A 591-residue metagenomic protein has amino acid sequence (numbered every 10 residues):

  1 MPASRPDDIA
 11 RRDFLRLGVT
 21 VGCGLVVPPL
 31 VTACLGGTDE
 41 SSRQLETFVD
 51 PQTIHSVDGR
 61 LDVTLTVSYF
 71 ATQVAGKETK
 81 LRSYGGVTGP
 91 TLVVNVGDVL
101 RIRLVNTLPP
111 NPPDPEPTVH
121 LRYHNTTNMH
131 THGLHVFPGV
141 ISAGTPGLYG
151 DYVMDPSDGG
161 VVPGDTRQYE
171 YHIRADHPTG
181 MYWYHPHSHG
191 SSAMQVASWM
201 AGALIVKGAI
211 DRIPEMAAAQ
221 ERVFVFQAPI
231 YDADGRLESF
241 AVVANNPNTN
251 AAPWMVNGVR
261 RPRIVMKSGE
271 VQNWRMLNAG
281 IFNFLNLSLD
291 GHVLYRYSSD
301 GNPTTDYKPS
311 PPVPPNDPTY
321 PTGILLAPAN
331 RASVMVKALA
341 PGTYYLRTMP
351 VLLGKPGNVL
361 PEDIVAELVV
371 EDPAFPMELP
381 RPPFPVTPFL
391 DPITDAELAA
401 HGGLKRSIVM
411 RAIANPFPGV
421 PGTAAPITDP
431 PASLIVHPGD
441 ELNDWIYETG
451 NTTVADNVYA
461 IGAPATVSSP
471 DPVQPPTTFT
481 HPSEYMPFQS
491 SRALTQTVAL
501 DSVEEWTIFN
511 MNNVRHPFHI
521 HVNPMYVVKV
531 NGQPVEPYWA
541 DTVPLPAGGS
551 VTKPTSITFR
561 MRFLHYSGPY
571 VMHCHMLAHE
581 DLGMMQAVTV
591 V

Functional and structural regions predicted by a protein language model:
M1-D13, L17-G24, P28-P29: N-terminal secretory signal peptides
A3-P6, V67-V96: Asp/Glu-centered strand-loop micro-motifs enriched in Gly/Pro and often flanked by an aromatic residue
T32-A33: C-terminal motif of bacterial Sec signal peptides marking the signal peptidase cleavage site
D39-T64, A197-Q227, Y307-R515, R562-P569 (+1 more regions): Extended terminal and domain-junction accessory segments
I54-V67, T88-P138, G147, D151-I230 (+9 more regions): Beta-strand cores of secreted/periplasmic/IMS beta-sandwich domains, seen most often in copper-related folds
T79-G89, M255-R261, T480-A499: N-terminal edge beta-strand
V136-V162, I230-H401, Q533-E536: Histidine- and aromatic-rich segments of cupredoxin/plastocyanin-like copper-binding domains
V528-G548: C-terminal soluble interaction/assembly domains
